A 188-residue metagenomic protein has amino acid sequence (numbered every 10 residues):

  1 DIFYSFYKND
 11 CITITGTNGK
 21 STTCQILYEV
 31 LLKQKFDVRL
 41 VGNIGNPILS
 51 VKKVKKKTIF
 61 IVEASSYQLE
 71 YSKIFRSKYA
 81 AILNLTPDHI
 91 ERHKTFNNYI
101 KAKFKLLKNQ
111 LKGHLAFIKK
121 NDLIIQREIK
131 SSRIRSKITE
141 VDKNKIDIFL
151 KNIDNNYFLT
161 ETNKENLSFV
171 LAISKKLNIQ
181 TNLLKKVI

Functional and structural regions predicted by a protein language model:
D1-T13, C24-L27, Q34: Short, basic phosphate-binding NTP loop
F3, L27, L31, I48-K52 (+1 more regions): Buried hydrophobic packing segments
C11-I12, V38, I59: Conserved hydrophobic helix-helix packing surfaces used for dimerization/oligomerization
G16-T17, N43: Active-site glycine-centered loops adjacent to acidic/histidine catalytic or metal-binding residues that shape
F36-I48: Short beta-strand-centered segment that lines the nucleotide-binding/catalytic pocket of NTP-utilizing
K55-E140, K145-F158: Flexible active-site lid/hinge loop adjacent to a nucleotide/diphosphate and Mg2+-phosphate binding pocket
F75-P87, F158-I188: A conserved, hydrophobic alpha-helical segment in the catalytic core of large ATP/adenylate-utilizing enzymes
